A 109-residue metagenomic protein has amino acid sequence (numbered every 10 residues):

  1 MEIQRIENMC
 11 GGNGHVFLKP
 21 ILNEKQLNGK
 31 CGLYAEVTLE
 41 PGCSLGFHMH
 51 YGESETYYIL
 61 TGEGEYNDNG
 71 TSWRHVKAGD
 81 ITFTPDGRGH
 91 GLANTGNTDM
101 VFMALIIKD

Functional and structural regions predicted by a protein language model:
M1-G32, G46: A short, N-terminal "cap"/entry segment at the start of jelly-roll beta-barrel domains of the cupin/DSBH fold
P20-N23, A35-Y51, D86: Conserved short histidine dyad/triad with adjacent acidic residue
S44-G46, E65, T82, D86-L92: Histidine-centered metal-chelating micro-motifs
L45-Y51, D68, R74-H75, A93-T95: Short histidine-centered beta-strand/loop micro-motifs that create catalytic or ligand/metal-coordination sites
G52-S54, Y58-G64: Glycine- and acidic-residue-biased ligand/ion/polar-headgroup-sensing regions
G70-D86: Short acidic-glycine-tyrosine-enriched beta hairpin
W73, D86-D109: Ligand-binding loop in jelly-roll beta-barrel domains
